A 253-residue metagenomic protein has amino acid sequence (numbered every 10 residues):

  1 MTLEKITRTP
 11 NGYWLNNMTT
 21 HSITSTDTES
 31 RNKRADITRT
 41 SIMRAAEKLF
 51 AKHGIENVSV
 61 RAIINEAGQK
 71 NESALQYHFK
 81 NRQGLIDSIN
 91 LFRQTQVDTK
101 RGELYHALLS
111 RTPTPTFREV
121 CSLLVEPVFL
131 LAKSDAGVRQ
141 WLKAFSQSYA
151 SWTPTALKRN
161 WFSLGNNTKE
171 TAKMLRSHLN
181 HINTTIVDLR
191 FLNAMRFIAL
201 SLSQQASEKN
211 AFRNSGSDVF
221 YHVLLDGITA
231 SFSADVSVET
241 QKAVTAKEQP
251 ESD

Functional and structural regions predicted by a protein language model:
T2-H21, G165-D253: C-terminal peripheral helix-coil segments that are non-catalytic and often amphipathic
G12-H53, A62, G84: Basic, helix-initiating cap at the start of DNA-binding domains
R39-R44, F79-G102, H106: An amphipathic alpha-helix adjacent to DNA-recognition modules
L49, E56-G84, S88: Helix-turn-helix
G102-W141: Hydrophobic alpha-helical connector segments
L104, L108, W152, A156-R159 (+1 more regions): Secondary-structure edge/capping motif, primarily at the C-terminal ends of alpha-helices and the immediately following
E119, G137-K143, Y149-L179, L189: Amphipathic alpha-helical packing segments from all-alpha helical-bundle domains
L124, V128, F145-Y149, A194-I198 (+1 more regions): Short alpha-helical scaffolding segments that buttress acidic/His motifs in well-ordered protein cores
